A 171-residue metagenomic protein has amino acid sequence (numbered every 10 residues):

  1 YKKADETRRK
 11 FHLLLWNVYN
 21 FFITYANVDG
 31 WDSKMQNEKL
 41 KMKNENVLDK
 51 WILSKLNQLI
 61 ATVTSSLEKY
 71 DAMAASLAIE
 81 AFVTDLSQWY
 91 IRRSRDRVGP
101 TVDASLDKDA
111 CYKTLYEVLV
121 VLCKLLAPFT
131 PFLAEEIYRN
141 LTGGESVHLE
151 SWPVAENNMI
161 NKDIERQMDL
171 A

Functional and structural regions predicted by a protein language model:
Y1-K10, E68-K69, M73-A75, N158-M168: Conserved phosphate-binding loops in nucleotide/dinucleotide-binding enzymes
K2-K3, T7, N20-F21, N27: Feature marking long nucleic-acid-engaging regions of large polymerase/nuclease enzymes
H12, D29-Q36, K43-T64, R92-A171: Acidic, turn-prone loop/beta-hairpin segments
E80: Aromatic-lined ligand-binding clefts that engage carbohydrates, nucleic acids, or primary amines
